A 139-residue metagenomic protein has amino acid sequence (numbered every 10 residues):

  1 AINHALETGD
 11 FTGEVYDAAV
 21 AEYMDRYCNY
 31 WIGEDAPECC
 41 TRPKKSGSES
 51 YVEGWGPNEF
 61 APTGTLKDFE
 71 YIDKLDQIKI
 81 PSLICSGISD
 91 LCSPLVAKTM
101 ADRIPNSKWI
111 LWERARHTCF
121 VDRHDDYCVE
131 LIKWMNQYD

Functional and structural regions predicted by a protein language model:
I2-D76, I80: Alpha/beta-hydrolase
A18-A21, D73-Q77, K98-D102, V129 (+1 more regions): Replace "anionic and nucleotidyl ligands
E22, C28, S86, H117-T118 (+1 more regions): Broad hydrophobic/π-residue packing in well-ordered secondary structure
Y23, F69, S93, W134-M135: Aromatic-residue hotspot detector
C28, C39-C40, C85, C92 (+2 more regions): Generic recognition of cysteine residues
S46-Y51, K98, R123-Y127, D139: Short amphipathic alpha-helical patches
T65-A115: Conserved loop-alpha-helix segment in the C-terminal half of the alpha/beta-hydrolase fold that carries the catalytic
N106-D139: Catalytic active-site module of serine/aspartate enzymes centered on a nucleophile-bearing elbow/loop
